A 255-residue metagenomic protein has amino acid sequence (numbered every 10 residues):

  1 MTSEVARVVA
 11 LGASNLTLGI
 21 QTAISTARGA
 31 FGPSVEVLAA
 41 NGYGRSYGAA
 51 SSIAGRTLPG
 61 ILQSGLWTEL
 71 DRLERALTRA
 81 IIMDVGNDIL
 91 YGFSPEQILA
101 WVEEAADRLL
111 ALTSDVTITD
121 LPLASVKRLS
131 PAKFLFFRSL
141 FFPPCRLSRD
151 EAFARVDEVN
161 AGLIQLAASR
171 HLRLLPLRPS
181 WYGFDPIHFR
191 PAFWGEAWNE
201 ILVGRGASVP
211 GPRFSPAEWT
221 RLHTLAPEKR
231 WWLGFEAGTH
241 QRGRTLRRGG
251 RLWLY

Functional and structural regions predicted by a protein language model:
M1-G42, L135-P143, S208-Y255: N-terminal secretory targeting modules
T2-A100: Conserved SGNH/GDSL esterase-like catalytic core that processes O-acyl groups on lipids and polysaccharides
G60-A192, E196-E200, G204-P212, G243-Y255: Alpha-helical cap/lid subdomain in secreted, periplasmic, or secretory-pathway luminal O-acyl-processing enzymes
